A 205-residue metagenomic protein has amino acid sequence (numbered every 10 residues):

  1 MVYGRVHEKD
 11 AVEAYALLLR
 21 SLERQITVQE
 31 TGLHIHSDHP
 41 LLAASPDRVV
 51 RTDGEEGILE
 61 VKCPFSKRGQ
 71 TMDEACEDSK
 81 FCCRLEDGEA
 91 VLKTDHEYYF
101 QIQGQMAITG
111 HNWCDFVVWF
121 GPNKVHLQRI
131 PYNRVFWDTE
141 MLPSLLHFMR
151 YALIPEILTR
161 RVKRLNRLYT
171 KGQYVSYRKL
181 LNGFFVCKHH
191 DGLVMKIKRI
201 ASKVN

Functional and structural regions predicted by a protein language model:
M1-N205: Accessory terminal regions of nucleic-acid processing enzymes
